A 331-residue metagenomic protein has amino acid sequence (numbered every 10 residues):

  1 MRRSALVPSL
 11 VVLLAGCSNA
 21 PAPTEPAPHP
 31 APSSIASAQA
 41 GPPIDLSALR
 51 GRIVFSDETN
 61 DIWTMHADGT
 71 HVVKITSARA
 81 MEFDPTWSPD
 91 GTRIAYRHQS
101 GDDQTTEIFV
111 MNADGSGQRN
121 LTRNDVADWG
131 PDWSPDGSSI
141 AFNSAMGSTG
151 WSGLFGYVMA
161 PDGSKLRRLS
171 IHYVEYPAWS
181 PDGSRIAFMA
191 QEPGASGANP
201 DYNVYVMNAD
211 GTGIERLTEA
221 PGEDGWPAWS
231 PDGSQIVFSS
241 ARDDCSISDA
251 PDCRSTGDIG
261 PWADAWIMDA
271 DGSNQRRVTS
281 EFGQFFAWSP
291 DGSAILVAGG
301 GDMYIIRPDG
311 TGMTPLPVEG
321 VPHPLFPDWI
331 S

Functional and structural regions predicted by a protein language model:
M1-V7: Bacterial N-terminal signal peptides that target proteins for export
L14-G16: C-terminal motif of bacterial Sec signal peptides marking the signal peptidase cleavage site
N19-S331: Sequence signature of WD/YWTD-type beta-propeller architectures
